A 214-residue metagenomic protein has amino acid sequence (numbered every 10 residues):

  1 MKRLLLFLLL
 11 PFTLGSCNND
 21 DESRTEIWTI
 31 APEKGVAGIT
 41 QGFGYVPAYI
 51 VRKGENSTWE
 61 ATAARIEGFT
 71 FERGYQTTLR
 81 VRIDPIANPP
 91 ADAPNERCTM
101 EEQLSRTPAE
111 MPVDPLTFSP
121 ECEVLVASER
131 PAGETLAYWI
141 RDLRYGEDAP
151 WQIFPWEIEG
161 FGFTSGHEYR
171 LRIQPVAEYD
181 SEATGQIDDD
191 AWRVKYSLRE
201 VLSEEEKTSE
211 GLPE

Functional and structural regions predicted by a protein language model:
M1-L4: Positively charged n-region of N-terminal signal peptides that target proteins for export
L6-L10: Hydrophobic helical h-region of N-terminal Sec-dependent signal peptides in bacterial secretory/periplasmic proteins
T13-S16: C-terminal motif of bacterial Sec signal peptides marking the signal peptidase cleavage site
N18-D20: Bacterial signal peptide processing site
S23-E214: Conserved functional acidic sites
